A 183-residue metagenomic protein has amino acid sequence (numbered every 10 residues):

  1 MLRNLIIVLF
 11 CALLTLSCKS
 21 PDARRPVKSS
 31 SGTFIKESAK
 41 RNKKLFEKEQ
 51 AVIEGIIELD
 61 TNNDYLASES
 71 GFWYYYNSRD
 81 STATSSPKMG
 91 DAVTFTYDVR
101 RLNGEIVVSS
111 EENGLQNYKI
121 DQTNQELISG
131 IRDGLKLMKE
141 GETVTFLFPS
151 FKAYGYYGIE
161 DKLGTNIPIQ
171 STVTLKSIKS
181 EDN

Functional and structural regions predicted by a protein language model:
M1-C18: Sec-dependent bacterial lipoprotein signal peptides
C18-N183: Cross-family detector of peptidyl-prolyl cis-trans isomerase
